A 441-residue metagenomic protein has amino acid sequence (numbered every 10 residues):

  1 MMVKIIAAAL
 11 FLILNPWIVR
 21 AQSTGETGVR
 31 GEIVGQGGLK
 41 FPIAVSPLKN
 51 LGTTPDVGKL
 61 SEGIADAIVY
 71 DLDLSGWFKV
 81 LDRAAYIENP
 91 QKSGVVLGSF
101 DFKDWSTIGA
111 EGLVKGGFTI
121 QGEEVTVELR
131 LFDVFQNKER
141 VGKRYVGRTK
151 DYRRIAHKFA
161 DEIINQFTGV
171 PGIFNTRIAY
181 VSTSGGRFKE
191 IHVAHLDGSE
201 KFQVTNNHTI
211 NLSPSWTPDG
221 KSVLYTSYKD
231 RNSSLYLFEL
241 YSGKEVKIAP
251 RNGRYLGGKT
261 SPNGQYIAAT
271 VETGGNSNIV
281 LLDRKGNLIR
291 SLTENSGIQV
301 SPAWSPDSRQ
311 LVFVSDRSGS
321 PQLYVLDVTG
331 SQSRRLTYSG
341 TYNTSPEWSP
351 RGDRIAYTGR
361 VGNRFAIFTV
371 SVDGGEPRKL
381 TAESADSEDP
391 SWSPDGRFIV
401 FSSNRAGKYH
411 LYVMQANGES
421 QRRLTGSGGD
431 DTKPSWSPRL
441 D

Functional and structural regions predicted by a protein language model:
E26-F100, V114, F118: Short beta-strand->alpha-helix linker/helix-N-cap micro-motif that forms a surface specificity/interaction loop
V95-E162: Amphipathic beta-strand/beta-sheet edge segments enriched in Tyr/Trp
F135, H195-S199, E239-G243, D283-N287 (+3 more regions): Short loop/turn segments that connect beta-strands within beta-propeller blades
P171, S182-E190, N207-T209, T226-L235 (+11 more regions): A flexible loop/linker signature enriched in serine peptidases of the S9 family
G172-F174, P218-D219, P262-N263, P306-D307 (+3 more regions): Residue-level detector of Asp-centered blade-edge/turn motifs that repeat once per structural unit in beta-propeller
I178, V223, G264-I267, S308-V312 (+2 more regions): Hydrophobic beta-strand positions that form the internal "hydrophobic ladder" of WD40/Gbeta-like beta-propeller blades
A406-D441: Blade-level signature of beta-propeller repeat domains, shared across WD40, Kelch, NHL, RCC1 and BNR/Asp-box propellers
